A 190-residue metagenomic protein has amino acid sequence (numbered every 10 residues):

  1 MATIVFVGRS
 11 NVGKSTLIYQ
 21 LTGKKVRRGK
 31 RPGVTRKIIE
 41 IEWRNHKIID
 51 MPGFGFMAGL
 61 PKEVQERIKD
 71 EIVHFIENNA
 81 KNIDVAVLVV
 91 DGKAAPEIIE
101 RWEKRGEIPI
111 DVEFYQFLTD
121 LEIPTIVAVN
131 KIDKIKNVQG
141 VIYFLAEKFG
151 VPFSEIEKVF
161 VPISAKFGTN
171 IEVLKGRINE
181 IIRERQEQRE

Functional and structural regions predicted by a protein language model:
M1-E66: Conserved G1/Walker A P-loop phosphate-binding module
G23-K24, T35, V64-R67, K104-G106 (+2 more regions): Glycine-rich, phosphate-binding/catalytic loops in enzymes
V26, H46, P124-T125, F160: Hydrophobic anchor at the start of a short beta-strand that flanks the dinucleotide cofactor-binding loop
V34, G53-G55, G92-A95, I132-I135 (+1 more regions): Conserved nucleotide-binding/hydrolysis micro-motifs of P-loop NTPases
V34-R44, D70-K81, Y115: Short amphipathic alpha-helices and their capping/turn segments at secondary-structure boundaries
K37, V64, I68, I110-F114 (+3 more regions): Helical mechanochemical/support elements of P-loop NTPase systems and associated helical scaffolds
H74-I156: Conserved C-terminal guanine-recognition region of P-loop GTPase G domains, centered on the G4
D133-E190: Canonical P-loop GTPase G-domain recognition
